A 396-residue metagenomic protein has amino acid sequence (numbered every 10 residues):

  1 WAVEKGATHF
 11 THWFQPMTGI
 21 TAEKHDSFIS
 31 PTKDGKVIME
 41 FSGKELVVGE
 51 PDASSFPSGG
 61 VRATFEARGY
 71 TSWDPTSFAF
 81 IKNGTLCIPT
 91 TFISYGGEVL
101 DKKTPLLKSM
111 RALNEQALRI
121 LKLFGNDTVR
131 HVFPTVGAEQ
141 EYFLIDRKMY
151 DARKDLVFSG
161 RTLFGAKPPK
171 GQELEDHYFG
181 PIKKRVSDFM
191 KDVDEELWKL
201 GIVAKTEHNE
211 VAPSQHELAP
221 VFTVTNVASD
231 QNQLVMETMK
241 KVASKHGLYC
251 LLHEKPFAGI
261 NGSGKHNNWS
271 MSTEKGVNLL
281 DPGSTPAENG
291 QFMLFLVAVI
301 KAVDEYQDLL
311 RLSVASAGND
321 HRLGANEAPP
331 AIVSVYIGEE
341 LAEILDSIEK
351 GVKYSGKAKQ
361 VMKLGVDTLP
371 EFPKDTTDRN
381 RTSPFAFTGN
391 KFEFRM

Functional and structural regions predicted by a protein language model:
W1-R68: Active-site core of metal-dependent hydrolases
F14-T18, K44-E45, F92, K148 (+2 more regions): Active-site-proximal loop/turn and secondary-structure-junction residues that shape catalytic pockets, frequently
G69-L252, N261-G264, S270-M396: Glycine-rich, acidic/polar active-site loops that bind/position phosphate-bearing ligands
